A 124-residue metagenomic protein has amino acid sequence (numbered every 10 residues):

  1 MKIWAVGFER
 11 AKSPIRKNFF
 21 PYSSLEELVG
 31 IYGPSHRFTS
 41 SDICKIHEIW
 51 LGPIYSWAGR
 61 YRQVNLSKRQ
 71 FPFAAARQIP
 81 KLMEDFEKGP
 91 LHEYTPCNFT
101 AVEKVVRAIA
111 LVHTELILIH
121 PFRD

Functional and structural regions predicted by a protein language model:
M1-D124: FIC/Doc superfamily catalytic core
